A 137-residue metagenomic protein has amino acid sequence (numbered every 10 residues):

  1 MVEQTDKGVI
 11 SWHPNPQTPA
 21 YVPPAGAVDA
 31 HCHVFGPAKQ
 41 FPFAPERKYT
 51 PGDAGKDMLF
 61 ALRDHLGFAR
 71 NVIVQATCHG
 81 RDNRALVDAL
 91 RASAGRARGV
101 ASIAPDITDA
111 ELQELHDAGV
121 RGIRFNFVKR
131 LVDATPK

Functional and structural regions predicted by a protein language model:
V2-R81: An N-terminally biased module of ancient metal coordination in phosphate/nucleic-acid-related enzymes
V2-S11, G80-K137: Active-site gating/metal-coordination segments in enzymes
